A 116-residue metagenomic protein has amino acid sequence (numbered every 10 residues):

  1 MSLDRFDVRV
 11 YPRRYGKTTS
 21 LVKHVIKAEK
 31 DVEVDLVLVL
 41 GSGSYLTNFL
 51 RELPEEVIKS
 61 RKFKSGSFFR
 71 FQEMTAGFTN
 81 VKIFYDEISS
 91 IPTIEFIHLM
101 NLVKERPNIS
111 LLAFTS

Functional and structural regions predicted by a protein language model:
S2-E73: Conserved P-loop
D4, E33-V34, F78-N80, N108: A general structural motif
L40-E55, R70-T75, T79, I88-S116: Replace "adjacent to P-loop NTPase cores in ATP/GTP-dependent enzymes" with "adjacent to NTP-binding cores
F84-Y85: Hydrophobic residues in beta-strands of the RecA-like P-loop NTPase core, especially within AAA+ ATPase
